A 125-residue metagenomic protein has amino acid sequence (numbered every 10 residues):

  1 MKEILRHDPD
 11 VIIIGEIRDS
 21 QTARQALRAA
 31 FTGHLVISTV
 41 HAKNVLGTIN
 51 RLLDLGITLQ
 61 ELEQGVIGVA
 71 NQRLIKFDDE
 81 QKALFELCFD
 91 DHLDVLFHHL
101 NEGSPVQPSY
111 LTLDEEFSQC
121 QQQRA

Functional and structural regions predicted by a protein language model:
M1-A125: Short, flexible helix-loop junctions that flank or precede catalytic/ligand sites
